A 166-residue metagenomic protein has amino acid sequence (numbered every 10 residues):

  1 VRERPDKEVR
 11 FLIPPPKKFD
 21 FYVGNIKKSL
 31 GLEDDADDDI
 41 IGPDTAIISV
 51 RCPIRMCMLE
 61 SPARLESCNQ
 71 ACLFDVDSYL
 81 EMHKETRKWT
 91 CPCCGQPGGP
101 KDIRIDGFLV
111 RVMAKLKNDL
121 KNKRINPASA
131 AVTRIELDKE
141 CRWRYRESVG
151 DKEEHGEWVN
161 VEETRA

Functional and structural regions predicted by a protein language model:
V1-R51, R87-A166: E3 ubiquitin/SUMO ligase catalytic module of the RING/U-box class together with its immediately adjacent helical
I54-M82, C91: RING/U-box catalytic core of ubiquitin/SUMO E3 ligases
